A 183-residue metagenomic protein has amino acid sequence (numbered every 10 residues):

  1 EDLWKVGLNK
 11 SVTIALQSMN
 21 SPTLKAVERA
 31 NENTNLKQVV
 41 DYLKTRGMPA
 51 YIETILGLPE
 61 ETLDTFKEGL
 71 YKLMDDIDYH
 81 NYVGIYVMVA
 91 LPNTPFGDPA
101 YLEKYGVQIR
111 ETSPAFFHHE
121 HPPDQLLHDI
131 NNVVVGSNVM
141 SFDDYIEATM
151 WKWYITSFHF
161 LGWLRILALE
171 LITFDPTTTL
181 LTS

Functional and structural regions predicted by a protein language model:
D2-T178: A structural motif corresponding to the C-terminal lobe/cap of the Radical SAM core domain
L181-S183: Terminal accessory regions of large proteins
